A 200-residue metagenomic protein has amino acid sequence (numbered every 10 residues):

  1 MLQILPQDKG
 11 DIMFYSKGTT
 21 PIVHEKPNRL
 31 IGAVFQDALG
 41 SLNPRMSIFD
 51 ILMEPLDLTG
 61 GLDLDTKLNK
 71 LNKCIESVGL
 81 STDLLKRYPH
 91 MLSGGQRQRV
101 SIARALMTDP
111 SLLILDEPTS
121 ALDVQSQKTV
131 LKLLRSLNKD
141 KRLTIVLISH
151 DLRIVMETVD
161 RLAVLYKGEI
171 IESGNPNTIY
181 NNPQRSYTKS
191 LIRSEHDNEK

Functional and structural regions predicted by a protein language model:
G18-G32, M46, D50, L58 (+1 more regions): ABC ATPase NBD coupling module
T66-D83, I192: Conserved ABC ATPase "signature" region
L80, Y180-K200: C-terminal boundary and immediately downstream tail of ABC-type ATPase nucleotide-binding domains
Y88-L92, Q96: Conserved ABC ATPase signature
V155-E157: A short, surface-exposed alpha-helical micro-motif characterized by mixed small hydrophobic and charged/polar residues
S173-G174: ABC ATPase "signature
